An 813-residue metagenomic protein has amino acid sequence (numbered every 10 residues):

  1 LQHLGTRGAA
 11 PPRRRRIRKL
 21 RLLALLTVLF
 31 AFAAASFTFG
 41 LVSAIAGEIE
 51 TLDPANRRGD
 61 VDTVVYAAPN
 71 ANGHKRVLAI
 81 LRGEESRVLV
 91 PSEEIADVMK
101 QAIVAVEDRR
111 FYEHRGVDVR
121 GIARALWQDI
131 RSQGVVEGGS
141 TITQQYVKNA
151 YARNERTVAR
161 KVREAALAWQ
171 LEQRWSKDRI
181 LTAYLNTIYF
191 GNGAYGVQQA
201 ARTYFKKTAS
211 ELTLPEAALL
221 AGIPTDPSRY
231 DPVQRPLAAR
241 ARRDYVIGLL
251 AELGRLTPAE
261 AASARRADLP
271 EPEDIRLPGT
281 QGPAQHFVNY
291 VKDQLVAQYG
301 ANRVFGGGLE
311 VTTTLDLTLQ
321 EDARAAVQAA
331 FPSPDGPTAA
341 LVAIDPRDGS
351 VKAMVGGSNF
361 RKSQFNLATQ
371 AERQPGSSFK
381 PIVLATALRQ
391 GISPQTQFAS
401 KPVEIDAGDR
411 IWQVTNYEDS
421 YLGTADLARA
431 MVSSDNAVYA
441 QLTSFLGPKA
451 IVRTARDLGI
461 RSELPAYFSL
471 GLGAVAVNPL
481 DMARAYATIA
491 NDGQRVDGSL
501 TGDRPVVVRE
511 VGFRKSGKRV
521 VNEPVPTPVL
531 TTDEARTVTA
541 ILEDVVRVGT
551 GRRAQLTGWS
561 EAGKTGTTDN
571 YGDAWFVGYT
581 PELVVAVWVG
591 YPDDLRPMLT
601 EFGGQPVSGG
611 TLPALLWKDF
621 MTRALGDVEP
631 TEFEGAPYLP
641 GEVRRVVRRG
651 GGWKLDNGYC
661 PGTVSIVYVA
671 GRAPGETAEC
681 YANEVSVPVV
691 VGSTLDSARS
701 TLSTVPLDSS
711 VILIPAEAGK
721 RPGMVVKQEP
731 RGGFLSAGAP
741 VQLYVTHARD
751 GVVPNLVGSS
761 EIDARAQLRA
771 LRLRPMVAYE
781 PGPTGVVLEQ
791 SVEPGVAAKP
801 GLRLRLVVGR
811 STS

Functional and structural regions predicted by a protein language model:
L1-P334, P346, S350-K352, K401 (+1 more regions): Juxtamembrane regions of bacterial inner-membrane/periplasmic proteins, predominantly the peptidoglycan biogenesis
R87-I95, P337-T338, K362-I382, P394-S400 (+1 more regions): Short active-site loop at a secondary-structure junction that contains or immediately precedes the catalytic residue(s)
A102-V104, D108, Y245, L250 (+8 more regions): Active-site SXXK
Y112-I122, Y195-Q198, T257-E260, K362-F365 (+4 more regions): Short, well-structured active-site flanking segments
R131-R156, I275-P283, I392-I451, Y467 (+4 more regions): Conserved catalytic neighborhood of penicillin-recognizing serine enzymes
R163, I411-T415, G447-R484, S499-G502: Mid-domain, small-residue-enriched loop/turn segments at the edges of structured enzyme/sensor domains
T313-P334, L341-A343, M354, F360-F365 (+3 more regions): A penicillin-recognizing enzyme superfamily signal
E629-S813: Ligand-recognition elements built from short beta-strands and adjacent flexible loops
